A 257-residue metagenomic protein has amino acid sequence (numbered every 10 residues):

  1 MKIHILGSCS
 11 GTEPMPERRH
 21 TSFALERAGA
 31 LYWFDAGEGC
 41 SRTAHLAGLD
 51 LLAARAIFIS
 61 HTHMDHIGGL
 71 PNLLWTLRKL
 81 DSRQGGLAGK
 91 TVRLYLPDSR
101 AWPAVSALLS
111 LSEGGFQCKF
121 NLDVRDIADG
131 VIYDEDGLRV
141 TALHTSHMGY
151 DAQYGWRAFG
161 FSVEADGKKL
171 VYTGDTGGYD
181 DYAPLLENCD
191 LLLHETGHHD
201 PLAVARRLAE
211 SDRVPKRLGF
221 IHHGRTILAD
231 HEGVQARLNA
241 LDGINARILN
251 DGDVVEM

Functional and structural regions predicted by a protein language model:
M1-V171, A229-M257: Binuclear metal-dependent hydrolase catalytic cores
E38-G39, S146-H147, T176-Y179, T196-P201 (+1 more regions): Short beta->alpha connector loops
H61, D175, L218: Active-site glycine-centered loops adjacent to acidic/histidine catalytic or metal-binding residues that shape
G130, Y179-L191, H199-M257: Binuclear metal-ion centers of metallo-dependent hydrolases, dominated by the metallo-beta-lactamase
D166, L191-H194: Short helix-capping and hinge/turn segments at secondary-structure transitions, especially at repeat and domain
K168-A183: Short, structured interface segments that constitute the first stable element of a domain
